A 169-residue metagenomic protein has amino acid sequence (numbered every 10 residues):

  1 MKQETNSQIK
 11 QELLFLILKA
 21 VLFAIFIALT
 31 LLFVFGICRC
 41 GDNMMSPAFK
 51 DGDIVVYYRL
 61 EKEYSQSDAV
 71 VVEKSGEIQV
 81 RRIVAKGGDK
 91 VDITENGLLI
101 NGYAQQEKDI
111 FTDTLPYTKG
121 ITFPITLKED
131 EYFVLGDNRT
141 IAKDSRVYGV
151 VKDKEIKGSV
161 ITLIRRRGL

Functional and structural regions predicted by a protein language model:
M1-I78, V151-L169: Protein maturation boundaries and topogenic segments
M44-M45, L60, R81, E95 (+2 more regions): Short, conserved secondary-structure segments in the cores of folded domains
L60, S75, N96, D137-N138: Short, surface-exposed secondary-structure boundary micro-motifs
A69, V80-G87: Short beta-strand-centered aromatic/proline hotspots
K86-T126, E131-F133: Structured, soluble extracytoplasmic/luminal domains of envelope-associated proteins
G120-L169: Beta-strand-rich cores of mature extracytoplasmic or soluble domains
